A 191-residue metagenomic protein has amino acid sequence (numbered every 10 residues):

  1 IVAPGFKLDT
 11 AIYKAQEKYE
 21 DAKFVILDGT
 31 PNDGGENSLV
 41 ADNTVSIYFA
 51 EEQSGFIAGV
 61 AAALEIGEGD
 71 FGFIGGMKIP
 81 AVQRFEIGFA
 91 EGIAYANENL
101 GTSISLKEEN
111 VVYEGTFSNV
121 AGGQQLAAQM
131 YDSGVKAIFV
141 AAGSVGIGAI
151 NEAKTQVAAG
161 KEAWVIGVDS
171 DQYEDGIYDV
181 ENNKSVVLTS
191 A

Functional and structural regions predicted by a protein language model:
I1-A191: A residue-level marker of the well-folded mature domains of exported/periplasmic proteins
